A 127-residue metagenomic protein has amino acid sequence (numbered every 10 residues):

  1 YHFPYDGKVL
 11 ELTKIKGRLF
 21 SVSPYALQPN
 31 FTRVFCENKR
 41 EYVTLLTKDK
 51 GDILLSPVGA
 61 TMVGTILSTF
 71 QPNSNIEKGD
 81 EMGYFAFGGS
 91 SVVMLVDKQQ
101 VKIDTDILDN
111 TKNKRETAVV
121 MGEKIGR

Functional and structural regions predicted by a protein language model:
Y1-R127: Contiguous, well-folded functional domains in the mature portion of proteins
